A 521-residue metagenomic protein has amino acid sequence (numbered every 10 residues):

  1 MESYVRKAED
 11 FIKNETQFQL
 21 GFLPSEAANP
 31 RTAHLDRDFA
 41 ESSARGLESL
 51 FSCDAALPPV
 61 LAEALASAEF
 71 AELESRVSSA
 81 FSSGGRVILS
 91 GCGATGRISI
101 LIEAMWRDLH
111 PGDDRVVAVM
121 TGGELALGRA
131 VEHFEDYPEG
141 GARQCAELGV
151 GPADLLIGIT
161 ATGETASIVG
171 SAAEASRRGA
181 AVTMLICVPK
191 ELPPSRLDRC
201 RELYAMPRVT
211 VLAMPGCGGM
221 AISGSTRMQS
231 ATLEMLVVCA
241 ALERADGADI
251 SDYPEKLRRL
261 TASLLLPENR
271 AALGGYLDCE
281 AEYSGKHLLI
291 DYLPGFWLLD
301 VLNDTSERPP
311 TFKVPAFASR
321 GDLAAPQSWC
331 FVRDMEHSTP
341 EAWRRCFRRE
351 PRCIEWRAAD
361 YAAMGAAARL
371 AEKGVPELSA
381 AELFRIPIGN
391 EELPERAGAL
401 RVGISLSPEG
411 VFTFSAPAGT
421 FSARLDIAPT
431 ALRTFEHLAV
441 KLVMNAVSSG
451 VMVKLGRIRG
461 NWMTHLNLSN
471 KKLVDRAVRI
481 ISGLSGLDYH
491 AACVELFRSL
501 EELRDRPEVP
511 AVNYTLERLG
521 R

Functional and structural regions predicted by a protein language model:
M1-R521: Conserved N-terminal alpha-helical segment that immediately precedes and caps sugar-phosphate-binding
